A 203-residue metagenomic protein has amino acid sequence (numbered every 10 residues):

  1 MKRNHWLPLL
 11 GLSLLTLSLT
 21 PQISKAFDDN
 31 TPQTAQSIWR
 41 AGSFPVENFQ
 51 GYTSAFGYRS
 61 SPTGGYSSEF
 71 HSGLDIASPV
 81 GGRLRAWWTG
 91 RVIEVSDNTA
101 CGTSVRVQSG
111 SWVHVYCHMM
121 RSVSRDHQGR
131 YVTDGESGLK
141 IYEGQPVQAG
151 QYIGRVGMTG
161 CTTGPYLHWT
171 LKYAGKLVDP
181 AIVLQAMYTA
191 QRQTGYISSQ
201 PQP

Functional and structural regions predicted by a protein language model:
K2-L9: Bacterial N-terminal signal peptides that target proteins for export
G11-S18: Bacterial N-terminal signal peptides
Q22-S104, S109-G110, S122, A149 (+4 more regions): Surface-exposed, glycine-biased beta-strand/turn segments
W39-R40, I93, R125-V132, E136-Q151 (+1 more regions): Acidic, glycine-rich catalytic/binding loops that coordinate metals and/or anionic ligands
H71-L74, Q108-Y142: Active-site region of chymotrypsin-like
G82, W112-V115, K176: Short acidic/polar mixed-charge low-complexity motifs
H118, Y166-T170: Histidine-centered divalent metal-coordination motifs
